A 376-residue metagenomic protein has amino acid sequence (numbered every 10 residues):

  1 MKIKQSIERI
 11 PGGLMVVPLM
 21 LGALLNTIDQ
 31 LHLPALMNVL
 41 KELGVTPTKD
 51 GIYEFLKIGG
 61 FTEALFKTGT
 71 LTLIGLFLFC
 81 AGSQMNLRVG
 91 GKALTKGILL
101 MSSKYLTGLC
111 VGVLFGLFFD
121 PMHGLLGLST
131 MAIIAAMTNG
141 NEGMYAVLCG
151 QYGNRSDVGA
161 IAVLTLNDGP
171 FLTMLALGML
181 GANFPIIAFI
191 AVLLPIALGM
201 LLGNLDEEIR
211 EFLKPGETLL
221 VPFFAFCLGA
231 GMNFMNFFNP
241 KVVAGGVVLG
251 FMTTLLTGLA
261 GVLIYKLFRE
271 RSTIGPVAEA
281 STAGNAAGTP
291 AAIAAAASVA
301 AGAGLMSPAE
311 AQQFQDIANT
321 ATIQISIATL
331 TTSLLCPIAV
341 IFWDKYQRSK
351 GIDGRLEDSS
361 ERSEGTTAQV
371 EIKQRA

Functional and structural regions predicted by a protein language model:
M1-P18, V39-Y53, Y152-A162, T273 (+3 more regions): Intrinsically disordered, low-complexity non-transmembrane regions of multi-pass membrane transporters
P11-V16, K92-L106, S156-L164, I190 (+2 more regions): Cytoplasmic-side transmembrane-helix entry/capping segments in multi-pass membrane proteins
M20-L25, T46-K96, I196-D206, E217-K241 (+1 more regions): Hydrophobic transmembrane alpha-helices of secondary-active transporters and Na+-translocating membrane complexes
N26-T27, C110-L117, T173-A182, F226-V242 (+1 more regions): Hydrophobic alpha-helical transmembrane segments in multi-pass integral membrane proteins
F61-L76, H123-T138, N183-A197, A244-L256 (+1 more regions): Structural signature of hydrophobic alpha-helical transmembrane segments
A64-T68, T72-L73, S83-L117, G169 (+2 more regions): Entry/N-cap segments of selected transmembrane alpha helices and their immediately preceding amphipathic helices
S83-T95, F118-S129, T138-A160, N167 (+4 more regions): Juxtamembrane helix-boundary/capping and inter-helix hinge elements in multi-pass membrane proteins
I98-T138, G245-G302, L334-Q347: Transmembrane alpha-helices that form the ion-translocation and gating core of multi-pass ion transport proteins
